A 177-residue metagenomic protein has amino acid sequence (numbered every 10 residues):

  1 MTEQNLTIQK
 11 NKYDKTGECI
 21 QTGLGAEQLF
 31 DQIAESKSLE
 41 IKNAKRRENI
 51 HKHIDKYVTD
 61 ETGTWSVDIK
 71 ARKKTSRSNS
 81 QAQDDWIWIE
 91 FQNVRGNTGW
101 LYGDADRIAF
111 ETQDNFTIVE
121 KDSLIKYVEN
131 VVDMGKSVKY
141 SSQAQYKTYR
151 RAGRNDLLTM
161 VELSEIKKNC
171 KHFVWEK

Functional and structural regions predicted by a protein language model:
M1-E48, K73, S80: Acidic-basic catalytic patches of nuclease active cores, encompassing PD-(D/E)XK and other metal-cofactor nuclease
L6, K15-E18, Q113-K177: Non-catalytic C-terminal interaction segments of nucleic acid-processing enzymes
Q9-G17, N43-A44, A71-D122: Catalytic cores of nucleic-acid endonucleases
A34, K56-R77: Conserved catalytic cores of phosphodiester-cleaving nucleases, focusing on short active-site segments
S36-A44, V67, S76-G96, F116 (+2 more regions): Generic preference for hydrophobic/aromatic residues in regular secondary structure cores
R46-Y57: Beta-rich nucleic-acid/ligand-interaction surfaces
H51-H53, T62-S66, D84, Y102-A105: Short connector loops at helix/strand junctions that flank enzyme active sites, especially segments positioning acidic
